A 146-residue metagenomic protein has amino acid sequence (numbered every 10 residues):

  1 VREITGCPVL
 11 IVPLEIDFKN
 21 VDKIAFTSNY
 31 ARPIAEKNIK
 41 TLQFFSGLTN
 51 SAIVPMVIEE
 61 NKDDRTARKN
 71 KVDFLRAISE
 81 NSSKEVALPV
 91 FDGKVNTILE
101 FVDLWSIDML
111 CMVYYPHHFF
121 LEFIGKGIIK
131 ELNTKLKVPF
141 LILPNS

Functional and structural regions predicted by a protein language model:
V1, V113-K135: Glycine-rich, Arg-bearing micro-motifs that act as flexible, cationic patches
V1-K40, T134-S146: Intrinsically disordered or low-complexity boundary/linker segments at protein termini and domain junctions
A31-E80, I98: Redox- and metal-dependent alpha/beta enzyme cores, enriched for Fe-S-associated oxidoreductases and cofactor-handling
V57, V113-Y115, P144-N145: Short secondary-structure boundary segments
E59, E85-G93: Short beta->alpha junction loops
G93-L99, G127-I128: Short acidic active-site motifs
W105: Active-site charged/polar residues at nucleotide-handling catalytic sites that mediate phosphoryl, nucleotidyl
M109: Short, Asp-centered acidic motifs that coordinate Mg2+ and/or phosphate in catalytic or ligand-binding sites
